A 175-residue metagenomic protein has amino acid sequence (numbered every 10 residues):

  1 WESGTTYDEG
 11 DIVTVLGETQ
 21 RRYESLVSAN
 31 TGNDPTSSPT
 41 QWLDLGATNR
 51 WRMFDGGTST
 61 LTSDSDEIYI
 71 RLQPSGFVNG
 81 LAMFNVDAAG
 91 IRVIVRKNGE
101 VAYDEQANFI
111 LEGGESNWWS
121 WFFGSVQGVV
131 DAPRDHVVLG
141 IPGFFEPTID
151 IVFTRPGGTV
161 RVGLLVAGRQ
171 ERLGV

Functional and structural regions predicted by a protein language model:
W1-T60: Tryptophan-rich substrate-binding surfaces of secreted polymer-degrading and adhesive proteins
D11, N79, I91, P147-I149: Residue-level detector of short, conserved catalytic/binding motifs and their immediate flanks
A47-G76, G174-V175: Solvent-exposed, flexible loop/coil segments flanking beta-strands in beta-rich domains
D66-F77, A107-R169: Beta-sandwich interaction modules
G76-D87: A short beta-strand element within beta-rich, extracytoplasmic domains of secreted/secretory-pathway proteins
A89-G99: Short, surface-exposed beta-strand/strand-loop-strand elements in extracellular ectodomains
G99-F109: Surface-exposed loop/edge segments in extracytoplasmic proteins
